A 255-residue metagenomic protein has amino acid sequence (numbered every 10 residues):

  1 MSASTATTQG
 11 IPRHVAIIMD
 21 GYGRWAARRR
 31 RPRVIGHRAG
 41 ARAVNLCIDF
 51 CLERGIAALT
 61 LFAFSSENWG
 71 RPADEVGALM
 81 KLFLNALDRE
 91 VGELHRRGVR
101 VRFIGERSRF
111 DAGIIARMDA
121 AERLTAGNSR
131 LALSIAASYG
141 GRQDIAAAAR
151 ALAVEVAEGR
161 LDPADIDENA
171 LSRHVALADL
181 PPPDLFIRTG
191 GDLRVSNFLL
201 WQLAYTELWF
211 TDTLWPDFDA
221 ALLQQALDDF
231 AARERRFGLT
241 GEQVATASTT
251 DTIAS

Functional and structural regions predicted by a protein language model:
M1-S255: Flexible, compositionally biased loop and terminal segments
